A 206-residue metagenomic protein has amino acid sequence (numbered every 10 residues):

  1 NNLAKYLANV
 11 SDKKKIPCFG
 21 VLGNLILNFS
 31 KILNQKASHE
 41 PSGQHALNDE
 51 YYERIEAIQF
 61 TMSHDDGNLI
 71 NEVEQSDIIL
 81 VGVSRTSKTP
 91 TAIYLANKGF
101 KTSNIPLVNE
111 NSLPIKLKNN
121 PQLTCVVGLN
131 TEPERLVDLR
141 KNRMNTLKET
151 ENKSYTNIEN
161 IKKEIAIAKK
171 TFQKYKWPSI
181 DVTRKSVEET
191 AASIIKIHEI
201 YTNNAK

Functional and structural regions predicted by a protein language model:
N1-D12: Long amphipathic alpha-helical segments
I16-R54, R135-L139: Long, charge-dense
F19, S103-I105, C125-L129, P178-I180: Hydrophobic/aromatic beta-strand patches that form the interior of the parallel beta-sheet core in alpha/beta enzyme
I55-T102: Internal active-site segments that recognize and position negatively charged phosphoryl groups and nucleotide moieties
T102-L113: Short beta-strand-centered segment that lines the nucleotide-binding/catalytic pocket of NTP-utilizing
L123-K163: A glycine- and Lys/Arg-enriched "phosphate-lid" helix/loop adjacent to the NTP-binding pocket of small-molecule kinases
T171-K206: NTP-dependent small-molecule kinase module
